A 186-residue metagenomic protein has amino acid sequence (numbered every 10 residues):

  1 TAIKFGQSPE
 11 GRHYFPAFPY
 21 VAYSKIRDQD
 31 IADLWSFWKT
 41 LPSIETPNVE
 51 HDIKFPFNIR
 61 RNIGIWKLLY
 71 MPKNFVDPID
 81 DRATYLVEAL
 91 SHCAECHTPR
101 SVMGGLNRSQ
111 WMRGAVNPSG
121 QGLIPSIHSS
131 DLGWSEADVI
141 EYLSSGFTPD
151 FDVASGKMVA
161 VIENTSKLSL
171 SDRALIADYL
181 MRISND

Functional and structural regions predicted by a protein language model:
T1, V21-I31, W111-D150, A160-A174: Electron-transfer interface patches adjacent to heme c in soluble/periplasmic c-type cytochromes and di-/multiheme
T1-Q7, G11-T40: Membrane-embedded segments
K4, K39-T40, C96-V102, M181: Detector for the c-type heme attachment site
S8-F15, M103-L106, D131, S135-E141 (+1 more regions): Extended intrinsically disordered, low-complexity coil regions enriched in Ser, Thr, Gly, Ala and often Pro
L34, A83, L90-R100, I176 (+1 more regions): The canonical Cys-X-X-Cys-His
T46-R61: Extended, well-folded interaction surfaces typified by the phenylalanyl-tRNA synthetase beta subunit core
R61-E88: Electrostatic cytochrome c docking/interface patches
